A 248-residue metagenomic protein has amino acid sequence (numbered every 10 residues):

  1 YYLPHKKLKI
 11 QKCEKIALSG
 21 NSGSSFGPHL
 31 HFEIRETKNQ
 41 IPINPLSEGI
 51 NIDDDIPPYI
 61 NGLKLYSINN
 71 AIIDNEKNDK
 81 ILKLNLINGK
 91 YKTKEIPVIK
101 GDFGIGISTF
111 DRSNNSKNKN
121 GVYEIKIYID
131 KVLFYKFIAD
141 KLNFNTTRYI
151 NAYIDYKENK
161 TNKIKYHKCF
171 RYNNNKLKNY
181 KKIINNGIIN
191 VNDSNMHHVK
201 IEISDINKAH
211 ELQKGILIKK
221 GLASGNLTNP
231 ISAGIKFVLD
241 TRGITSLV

Functional and structural regions predicted by a protein language model:
Y1-H5, K83-K94, Y128-N192: Exoplasmic/lumenal beta-rich domain surfaces
Y1-L8, E33-I99, G104-D111, S116-K117 (+4 more regions): Acidic, glycine-rich catalytic/binding loops that coordinate metals and/or anionic ligands
L3-S19: Short, well-structured beta-strand-loop connectors
S19-L30: Active-site loop architecture of trypsin-fold serine endopeptidases
T109, I203-D205: Conserved structural position at the C-terminal beta-strand of extracellular beta-sandwich adhesion modules
N114, D205-Q213: Short acidic/polar inter-strand loop motif in beta-rich domains
N118-Y123: Short coil-to-beta strand junction motifs in C2/discoidin
H197, I201-I203: Hydrophobic/tyrosine-rich beta-strand signature of extracellular beta-sandwich/beta-rich modules, prominently
